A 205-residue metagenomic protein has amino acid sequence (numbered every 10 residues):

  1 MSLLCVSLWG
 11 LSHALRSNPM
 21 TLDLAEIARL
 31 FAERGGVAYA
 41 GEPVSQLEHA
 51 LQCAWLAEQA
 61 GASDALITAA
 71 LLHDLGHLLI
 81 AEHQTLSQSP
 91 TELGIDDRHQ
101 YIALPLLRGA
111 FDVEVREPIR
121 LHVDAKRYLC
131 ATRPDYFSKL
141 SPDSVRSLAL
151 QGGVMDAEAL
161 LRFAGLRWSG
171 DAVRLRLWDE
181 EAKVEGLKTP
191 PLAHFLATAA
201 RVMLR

Functional and structural regions predicted by a protein language model:
M20-A28: Extended, non-globular alpha-helical segments
A28-L51, I80, L86-Q88: Active-site flanking loop/helix segments enriched in acidic
L56-L177: Divalent metal-dependent catalytic cores for phosphoryl transfer on phosphate-bearing substrates
E181-R205: Charged phosphate-binding loop/patch that engages nucleotide di/tri-phosphates or the phosphate backbone of nucleic
